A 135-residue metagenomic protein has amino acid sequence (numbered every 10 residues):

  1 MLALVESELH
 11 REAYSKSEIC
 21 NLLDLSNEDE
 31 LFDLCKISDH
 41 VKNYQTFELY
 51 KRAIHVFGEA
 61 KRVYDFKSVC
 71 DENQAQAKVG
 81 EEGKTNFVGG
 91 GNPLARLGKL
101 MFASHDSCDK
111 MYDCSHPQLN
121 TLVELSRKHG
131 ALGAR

Functional and structural regions predicted by a protein language model:
M1-R135: C-terminal nucleotide
